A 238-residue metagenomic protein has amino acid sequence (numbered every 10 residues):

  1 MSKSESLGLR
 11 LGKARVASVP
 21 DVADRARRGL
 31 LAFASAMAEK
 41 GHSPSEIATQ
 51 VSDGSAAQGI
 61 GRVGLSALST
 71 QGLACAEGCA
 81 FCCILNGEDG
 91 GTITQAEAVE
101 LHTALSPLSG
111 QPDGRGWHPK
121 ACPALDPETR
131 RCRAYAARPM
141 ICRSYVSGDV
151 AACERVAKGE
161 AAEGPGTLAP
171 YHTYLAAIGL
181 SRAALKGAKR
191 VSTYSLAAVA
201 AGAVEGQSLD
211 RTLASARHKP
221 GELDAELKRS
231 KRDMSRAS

Functional and structural regions predicted by a protein language model:
M1-S238: Short loop/turn segments that flank or connect secondary-structure elements
